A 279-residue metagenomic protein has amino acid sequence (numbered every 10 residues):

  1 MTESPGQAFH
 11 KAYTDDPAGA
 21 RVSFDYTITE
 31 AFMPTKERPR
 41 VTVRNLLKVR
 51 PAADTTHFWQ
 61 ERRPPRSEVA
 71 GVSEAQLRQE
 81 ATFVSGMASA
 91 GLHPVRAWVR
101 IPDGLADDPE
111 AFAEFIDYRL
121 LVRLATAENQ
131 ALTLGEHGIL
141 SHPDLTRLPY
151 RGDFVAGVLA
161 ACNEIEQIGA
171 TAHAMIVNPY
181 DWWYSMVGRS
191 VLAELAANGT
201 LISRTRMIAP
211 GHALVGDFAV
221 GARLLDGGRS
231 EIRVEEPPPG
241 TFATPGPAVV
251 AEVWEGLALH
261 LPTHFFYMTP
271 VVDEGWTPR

Functional and structural regions predicted by a protein language model:
G6-V95, F154: Assembly/oligomerization interface modules of large self-assembling protein complexes
I28-E37, F112-L124, E128, I208 (+1 more regions): Short, Φ-rich (hydrophobic/aromatic) sequence segments
Q60-E61, I101, V177, A251: Hydrophobic side chains in beta-strands
P64-S67, L105, T126, Q130 (+2 more regions): Short loop/turn segments at secondary-structure transitions that flank enzyme active sites
V69-G71, A111, M186-R189, L214 (+1 more regions): Short conserved micro-motifs at the rims of enzyme active sites and ligand-binding pockets
R78-I168, F266-R279: Alpha-helical scaffold segments that mediate packing/assembly in large oligomeric complexes
H137-E255, V272-R279: Extended oligomerization regions of viral-like shell subunits
